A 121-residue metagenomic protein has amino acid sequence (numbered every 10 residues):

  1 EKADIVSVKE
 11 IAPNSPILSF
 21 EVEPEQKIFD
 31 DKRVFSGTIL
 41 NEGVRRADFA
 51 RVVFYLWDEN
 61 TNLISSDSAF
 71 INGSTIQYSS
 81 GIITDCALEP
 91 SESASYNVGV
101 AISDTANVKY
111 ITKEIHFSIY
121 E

Functional and structural regions predicted by a protein language model:
E1-F20, N97-E121: Terminal connector regions
V22-K27: Short beta-strand segments of immunoglobulin-like
F29-S36, R51: Short, solvent-exposed loop/turn segments enriched in Ser/Thr/Gly
I39-G43: Asparagine-centered strand-capping/turn motif at beta-strand->loop junctions
R46-F49, L63-S65: Short acidic/proline- and small/hydrophobic-mixed sequence motifs that coincide with surface turns and coil-to-beta
R51-F54, A69: Hydrophobic beta-strand segments
L56-D67: Short aromatic-acidic-glycine turn motif
S65-Y110, I119-Y120: Short, solvent-exposed, Trp/other aromatic-anchored flexible loops in extracytoplasmic proteins
